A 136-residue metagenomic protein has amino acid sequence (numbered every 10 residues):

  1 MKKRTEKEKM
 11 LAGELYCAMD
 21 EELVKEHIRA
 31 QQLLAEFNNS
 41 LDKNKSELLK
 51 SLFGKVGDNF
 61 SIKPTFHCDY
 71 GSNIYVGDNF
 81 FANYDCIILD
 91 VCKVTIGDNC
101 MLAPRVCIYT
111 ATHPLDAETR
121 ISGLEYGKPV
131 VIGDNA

Functional and structural regions predicted by a protein language model:
M1-N59: Terminal amphipathic alpha-helical/low-complexity segments used for targeting or macromolecular assembly
M10, G54-V56, F60, C68 (+2 more regions): Hydrophobic beta-strand core residues of beta-sandwich domains
F66-V76, F81-A136: Flexible, glycine/small-residue-enriched loop-and-beta-strand segment within the central core of proteins
